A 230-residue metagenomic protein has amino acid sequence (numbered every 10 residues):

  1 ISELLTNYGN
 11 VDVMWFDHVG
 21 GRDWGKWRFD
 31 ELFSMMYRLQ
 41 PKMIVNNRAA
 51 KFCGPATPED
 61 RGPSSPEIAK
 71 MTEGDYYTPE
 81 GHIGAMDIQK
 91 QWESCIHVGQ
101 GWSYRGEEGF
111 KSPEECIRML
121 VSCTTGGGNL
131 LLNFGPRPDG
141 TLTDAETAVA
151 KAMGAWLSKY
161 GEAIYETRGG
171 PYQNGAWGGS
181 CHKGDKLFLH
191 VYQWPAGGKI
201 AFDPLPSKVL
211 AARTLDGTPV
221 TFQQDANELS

Functional and structural regions predicted by a protein language model:
I1-S230: Mature catalytic domains of secreted/periplasmic carbohydrate-active enzymes
